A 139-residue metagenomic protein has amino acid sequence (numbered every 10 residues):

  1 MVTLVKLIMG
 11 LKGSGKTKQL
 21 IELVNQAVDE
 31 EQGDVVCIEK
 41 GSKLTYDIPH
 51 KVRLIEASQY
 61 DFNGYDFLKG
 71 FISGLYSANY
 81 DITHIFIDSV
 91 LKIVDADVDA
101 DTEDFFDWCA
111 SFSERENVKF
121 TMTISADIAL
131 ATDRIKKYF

Functional and structural regions predicted by a protein language model:
V2-G74, A131-D133: Conserved P-loop
V28, Y76, A110-S113: N-terminal cationic-hydrophobic initiation segments that often serve targeting/anchoring roles
Q59, H84-F139: Replace "adjacent to P-loop NTPase cores in ATP/GTP-dependent enzymes" with "adjacent to NTP-binding cores
A78-D81: N-terminal targeting/trafficking signals and adjacent low-complexity tails
